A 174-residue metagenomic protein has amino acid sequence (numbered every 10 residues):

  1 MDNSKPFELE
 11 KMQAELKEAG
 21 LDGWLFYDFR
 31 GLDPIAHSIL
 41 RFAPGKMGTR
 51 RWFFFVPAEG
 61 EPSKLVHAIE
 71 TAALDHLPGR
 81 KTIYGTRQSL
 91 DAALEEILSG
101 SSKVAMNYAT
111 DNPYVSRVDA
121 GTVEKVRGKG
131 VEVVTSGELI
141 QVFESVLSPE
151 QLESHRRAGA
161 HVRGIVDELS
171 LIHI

Functional and structural regions predicted by a protein language model:
M1-E96, A160, G164-I165: N-terminal accessory/capping or targeting/presequence segment of soluble
N3-E10, K17, S89-I172: Flexible, acidic/His-enriched mid-domain "rim/lid" segments that flank
